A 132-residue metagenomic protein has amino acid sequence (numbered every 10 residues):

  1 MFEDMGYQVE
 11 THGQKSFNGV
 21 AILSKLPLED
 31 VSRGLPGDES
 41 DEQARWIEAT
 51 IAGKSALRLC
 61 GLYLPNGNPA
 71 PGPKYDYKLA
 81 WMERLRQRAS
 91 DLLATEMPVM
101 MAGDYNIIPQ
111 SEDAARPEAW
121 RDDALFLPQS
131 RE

Functional and structural regions predicted by a protein language model:
M1-P69: Structured beta-strand-rich core segments of catalytic domains in phosphoester-bond hydrolases
E3-G6, W81-E132: Metal-dependent phosphoesterases centered on the DNase I-like endonuclease/exonuclease/phosphatase
Y7, F17, Y63, Y75-Y77 (+2 more regions): Aromatic side chains
N18, P36, A52, D76 (+3 more regions): Generic, ordered loop/turn and secondary-structure boundary motif
G19, R45, Y77-R88: Internal, well-ordered alpha-helical segments in soluble enzyme and binding-protein domains
P36-G37, L64-M82, E118-D123: Surface-exposed cleft-lining segments at the edges of enzyme active sites
